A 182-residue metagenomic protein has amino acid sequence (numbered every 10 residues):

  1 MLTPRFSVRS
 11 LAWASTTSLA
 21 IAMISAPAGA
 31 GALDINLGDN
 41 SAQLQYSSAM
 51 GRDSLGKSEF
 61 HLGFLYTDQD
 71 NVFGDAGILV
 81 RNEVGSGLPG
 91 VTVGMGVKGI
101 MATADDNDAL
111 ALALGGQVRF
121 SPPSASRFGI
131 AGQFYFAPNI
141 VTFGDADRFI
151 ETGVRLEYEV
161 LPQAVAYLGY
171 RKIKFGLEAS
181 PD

Functional and structural regions predicted by a protein language model:
M1-A32: Cleavable N-terminal export/targeting peptides
R9, A14-L19, Q43, D70 (+4 more regions): Residues in flexible loops and secondary-structure boundaries
A22-V80: Short glycine/proline- and aromatic-enriched beta-strand/turn motifs that initiate or cap beta-hairpins
M50-S54, N82-V93, K98-D182: Outer-membrane beta-barrel transmembrane domain signature
